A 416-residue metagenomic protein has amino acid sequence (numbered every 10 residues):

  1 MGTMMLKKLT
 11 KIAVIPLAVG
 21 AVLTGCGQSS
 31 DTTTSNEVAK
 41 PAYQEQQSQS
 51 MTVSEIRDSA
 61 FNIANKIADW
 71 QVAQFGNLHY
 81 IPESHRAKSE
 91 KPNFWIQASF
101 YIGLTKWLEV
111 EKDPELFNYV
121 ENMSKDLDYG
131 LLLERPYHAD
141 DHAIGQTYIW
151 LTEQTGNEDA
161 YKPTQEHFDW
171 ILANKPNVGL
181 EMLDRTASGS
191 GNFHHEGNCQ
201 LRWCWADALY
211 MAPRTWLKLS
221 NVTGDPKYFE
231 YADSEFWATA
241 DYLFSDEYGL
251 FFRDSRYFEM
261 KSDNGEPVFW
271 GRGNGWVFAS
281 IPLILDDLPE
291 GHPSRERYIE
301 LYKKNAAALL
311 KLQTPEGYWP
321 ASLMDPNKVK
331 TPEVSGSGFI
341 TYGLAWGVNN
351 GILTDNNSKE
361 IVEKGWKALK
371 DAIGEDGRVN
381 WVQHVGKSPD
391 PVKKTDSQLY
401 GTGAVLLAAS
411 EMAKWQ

Functional and structural regions predicted by a protein language model:
T3-V14: Bacterial N-terminal signal peptides that target proteins for export
L23-G25: C-terminal motif of bacterial Sec signal peptides marking the signal peptidase cleavage site
G27-T34: Bacterial lipoprotein signal-peptidase II cleavage site
T34-Q49: Post-signal peptide N-terminal segment of mature Sec-exported envelope proteins
S48-A98, V110-F117, G130-G145, L151-W170 (+5 more regions): CBM-like carbohydrate-recognition segments
F117-E121, L127-F258, D263-G265, D376: Extended ligand-binding groove/face enriched in aromatic
A206-L209, R214-L323, K330-T341, L353-V382 (+3 more regions): Extended ligand-binding clefts on enzyme/binding-domain cores
